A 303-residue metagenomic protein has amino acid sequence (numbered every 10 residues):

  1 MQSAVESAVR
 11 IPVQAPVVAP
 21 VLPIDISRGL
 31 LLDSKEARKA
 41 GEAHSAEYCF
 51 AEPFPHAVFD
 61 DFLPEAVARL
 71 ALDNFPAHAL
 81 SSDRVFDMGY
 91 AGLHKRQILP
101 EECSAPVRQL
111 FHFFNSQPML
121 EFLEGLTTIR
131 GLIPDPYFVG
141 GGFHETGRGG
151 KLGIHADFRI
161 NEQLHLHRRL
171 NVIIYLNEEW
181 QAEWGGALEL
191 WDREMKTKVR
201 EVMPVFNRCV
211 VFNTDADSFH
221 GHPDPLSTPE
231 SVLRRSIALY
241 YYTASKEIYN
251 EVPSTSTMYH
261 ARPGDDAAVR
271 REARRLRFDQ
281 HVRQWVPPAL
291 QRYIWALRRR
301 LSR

Functional and structural regions predicted by a protein language model:
Q2-S3, S7, I11, N161-R168 (+1 more regions): Catalytic core of Fe(II)/2-oxoglutarate
Q2-S45: N- or domain-start disorder-to-order transition segments that initiate the globular core
S45-L126: Non-heme Fe(II)/2-oxoglutarate
H56, H155, H220-H222: Histidine-centered active-site/metal-ligand motif
V58, I133-P136, G142, V211-F212 (+1 more regions): A structural signal for short, well-ordered beta-strand segments and their strand-loop junctions that often border
P64, A68, V107, S116-L120 (+8 more regions): A structural signal for well-ordered alpha-helical scaffolds and beta->alpha junctions
D73-P76, E102-C103, F111-R168, E179: Non-heme Fe(II) oxygenase catalytic core, chiefly the N-lobe of the double-stranded beta-helix
N171-I173: Eukaryotic charged/polar low-complexity linker/IDR segments
